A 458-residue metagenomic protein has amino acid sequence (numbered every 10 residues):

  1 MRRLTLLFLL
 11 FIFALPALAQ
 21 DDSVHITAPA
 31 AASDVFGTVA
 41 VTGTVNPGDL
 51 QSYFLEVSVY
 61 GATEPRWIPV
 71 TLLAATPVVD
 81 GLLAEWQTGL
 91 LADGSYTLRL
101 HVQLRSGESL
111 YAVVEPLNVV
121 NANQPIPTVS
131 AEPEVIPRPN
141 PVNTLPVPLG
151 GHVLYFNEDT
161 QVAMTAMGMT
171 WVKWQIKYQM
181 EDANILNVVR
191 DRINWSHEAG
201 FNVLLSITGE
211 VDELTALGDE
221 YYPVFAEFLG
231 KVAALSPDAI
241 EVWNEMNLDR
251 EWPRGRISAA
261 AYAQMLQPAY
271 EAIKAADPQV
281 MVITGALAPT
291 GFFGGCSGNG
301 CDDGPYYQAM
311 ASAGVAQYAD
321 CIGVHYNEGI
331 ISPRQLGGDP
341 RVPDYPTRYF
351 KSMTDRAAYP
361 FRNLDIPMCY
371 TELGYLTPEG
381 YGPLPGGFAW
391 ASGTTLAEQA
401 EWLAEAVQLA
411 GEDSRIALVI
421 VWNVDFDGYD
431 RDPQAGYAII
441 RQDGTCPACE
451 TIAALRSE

Functional and structural regions predicted by a protein language model:
T5-D22, T27-P29, V120-L145, E458: Ser/Thr-rich, Proline-interspersed low-complexity disordered segments
D22-P125: Long, low-complexity serine/threonine/glycine- and acidic-rich segments characteristic of extracellular
V135-A233, P237-V242, M246-A259, L287-P289 (+2 more regions): N-terminal substrate-binding region of glycoside hydrolase catalytic domains
A163, E241, M246, I257 (+2 more regions): Aromatic-rich peripheral "rim/lid" segments of glycoside hydrolase catalytic domains that contact and position glycan
R192, D320-G386, V407-A417: Glycoside hydrolase catalytic-domain groove-lining segments
A216-N244, I257-A276, N299-A319, A400-E412: An active-site-proximal structural segment forming one wall of the substrate-binding cleft that immediately precedes
F228-A259, M281-G291, Q317-I330, C369-L373 (+1 more regions): Active-site groove signature of glycoside hydrolases
M265-Y307, Y349-S352, A358-P378, R415-F426: Aromatic-lined carbohydrate-recognition surfaces of secreted/lumenal glycan-active proteins
